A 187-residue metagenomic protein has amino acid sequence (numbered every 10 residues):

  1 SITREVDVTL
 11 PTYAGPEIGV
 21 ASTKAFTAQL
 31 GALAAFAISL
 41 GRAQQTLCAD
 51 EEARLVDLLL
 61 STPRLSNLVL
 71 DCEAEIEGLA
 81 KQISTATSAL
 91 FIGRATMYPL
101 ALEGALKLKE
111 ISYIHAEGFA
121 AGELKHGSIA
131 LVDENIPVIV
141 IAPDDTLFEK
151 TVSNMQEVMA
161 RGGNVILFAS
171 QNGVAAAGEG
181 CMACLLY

Functional and structural regions predicted by a protein language model:
S1-L186: A SIS-like phosphosugar-recognition module
